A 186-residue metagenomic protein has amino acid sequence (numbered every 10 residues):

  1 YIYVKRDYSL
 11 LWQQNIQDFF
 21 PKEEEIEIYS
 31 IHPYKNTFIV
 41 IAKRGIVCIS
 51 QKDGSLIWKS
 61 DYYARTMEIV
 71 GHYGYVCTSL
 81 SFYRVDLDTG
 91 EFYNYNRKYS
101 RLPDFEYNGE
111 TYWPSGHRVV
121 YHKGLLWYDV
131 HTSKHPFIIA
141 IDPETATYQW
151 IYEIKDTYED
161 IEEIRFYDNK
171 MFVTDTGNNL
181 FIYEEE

Functional and structural regions predicted by a protein language model:
Y1-E186: Secretory-pathway ectodomains
